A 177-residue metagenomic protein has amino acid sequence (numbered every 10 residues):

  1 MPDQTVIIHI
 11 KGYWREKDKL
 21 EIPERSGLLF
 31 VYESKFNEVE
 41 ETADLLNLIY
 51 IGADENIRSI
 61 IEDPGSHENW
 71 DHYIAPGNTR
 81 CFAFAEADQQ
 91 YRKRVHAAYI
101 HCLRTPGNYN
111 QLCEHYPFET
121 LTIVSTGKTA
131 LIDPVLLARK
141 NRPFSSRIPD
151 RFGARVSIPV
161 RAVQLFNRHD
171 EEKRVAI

Functional and structural regions predicted by a protein language model:
M1-I177: Boundary/linker segments flanking structured domains
